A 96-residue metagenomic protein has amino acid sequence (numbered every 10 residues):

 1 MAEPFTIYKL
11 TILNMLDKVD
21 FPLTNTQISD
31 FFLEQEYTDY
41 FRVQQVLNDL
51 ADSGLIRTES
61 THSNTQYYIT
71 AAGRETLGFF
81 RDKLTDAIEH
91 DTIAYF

Functional and structural regions predicted by a protein language model:
M1-V19: Short alpha-helical segments that sit at the start of domains
D17-T24, T38: Short capping segments at the starts of secondary-structure elements
P22-F32: Short acidic, hydrophobic short linear motifs in intrinsically disordered regions
Y37-D52: Short amphipathic alpha-helical interaction segments
A51-T61: A short, conserved structural fragment
S63-T70: Minor-groove-contacting beta-hairpin "wing" of winged helix-turn-helix DNA-binding domains
A72-F96: Short, amphipathic alpha-helical interaction segments positioned at domain boundaries
